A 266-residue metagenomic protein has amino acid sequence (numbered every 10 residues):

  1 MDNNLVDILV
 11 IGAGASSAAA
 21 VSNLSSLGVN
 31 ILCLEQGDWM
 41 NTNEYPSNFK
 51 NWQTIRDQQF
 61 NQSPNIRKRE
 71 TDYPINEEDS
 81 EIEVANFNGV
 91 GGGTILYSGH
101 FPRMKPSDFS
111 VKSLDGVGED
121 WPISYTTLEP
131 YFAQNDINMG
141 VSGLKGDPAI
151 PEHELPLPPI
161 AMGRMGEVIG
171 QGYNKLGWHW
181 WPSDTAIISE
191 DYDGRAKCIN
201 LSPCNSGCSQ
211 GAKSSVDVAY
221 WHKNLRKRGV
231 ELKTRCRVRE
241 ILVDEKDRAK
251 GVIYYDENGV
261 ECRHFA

Functional and structural regions predicted by a protein language model:
M1-S113, V117-T126, P130-A133: N-terminal glycine-rich phosphate/pyrophosphate-binding loop and immediately adjacent elements
N3-V6, G259-A266: Core beta-strand elements of the Rossmann-like FAD/NAD(P) dinucleotide-binding domain in flavoenzyme oxidoreductases
A15-A19, S80-E83, R164-I169, D217-V218 (+1 more regions): Short alpha-helical segments and helix-capping/turn motifs at coil-helix boundaries
N23-L24, A85-G89, G170-G172, H222-K223 (+1 more regions): A general structural signal for short secondary-structure junctions and capping/turn motifs
D57-Q59, Y73-P74, H100, K112-R237: Conserved redox-cofactor binding core of oxidoreductases
R239-L242: Conserved positions in beta-strands of structured domains
D247-I253: Short, hydrophobic/aromatic-rich segments at coil-to-beta transitions
